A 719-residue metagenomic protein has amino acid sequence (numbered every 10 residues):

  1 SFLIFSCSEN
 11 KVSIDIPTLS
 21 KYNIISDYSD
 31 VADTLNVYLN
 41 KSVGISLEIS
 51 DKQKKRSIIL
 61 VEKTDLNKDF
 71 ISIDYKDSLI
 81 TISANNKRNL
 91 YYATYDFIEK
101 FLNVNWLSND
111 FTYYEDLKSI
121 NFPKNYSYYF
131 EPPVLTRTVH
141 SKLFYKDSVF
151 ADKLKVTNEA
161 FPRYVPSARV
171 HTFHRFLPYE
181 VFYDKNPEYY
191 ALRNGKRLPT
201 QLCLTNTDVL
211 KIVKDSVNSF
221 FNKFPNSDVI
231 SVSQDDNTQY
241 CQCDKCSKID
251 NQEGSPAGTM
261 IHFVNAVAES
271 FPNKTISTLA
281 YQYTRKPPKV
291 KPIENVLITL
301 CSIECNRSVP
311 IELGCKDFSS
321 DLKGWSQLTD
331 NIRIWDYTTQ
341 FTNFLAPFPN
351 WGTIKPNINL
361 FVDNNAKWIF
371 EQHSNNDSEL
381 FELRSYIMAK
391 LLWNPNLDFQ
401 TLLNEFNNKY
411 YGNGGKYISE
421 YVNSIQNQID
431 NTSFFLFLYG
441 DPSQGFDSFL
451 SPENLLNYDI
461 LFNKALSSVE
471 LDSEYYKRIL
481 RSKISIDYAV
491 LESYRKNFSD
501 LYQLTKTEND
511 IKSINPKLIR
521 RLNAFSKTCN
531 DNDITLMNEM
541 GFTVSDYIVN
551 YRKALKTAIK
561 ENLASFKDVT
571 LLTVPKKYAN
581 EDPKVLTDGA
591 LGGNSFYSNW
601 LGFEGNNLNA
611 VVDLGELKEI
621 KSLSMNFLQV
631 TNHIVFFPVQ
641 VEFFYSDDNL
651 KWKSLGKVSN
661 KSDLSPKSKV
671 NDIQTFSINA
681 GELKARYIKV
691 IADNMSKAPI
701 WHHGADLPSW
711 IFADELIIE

Functional and structural regions predicted by a protein language model:
F2-D15: Bacterial Sec-dependent signal peptides at the C-terminal "C-region" and cleavage site
I14-P17, S26, D30-T34, Y38 (+5 more regions): Feature activates predominantly on carbohydrate-active enzymes
L39, I45-I71, I82: Short, well-ordered secondary-structure micro-motifs within conserved domains or adaptor modules
S50-K52, L392-A579, P583: Catalytic domains of carbohydrate-active enzymes that cleave complex glycans
D208-V209, S219, D317-K416, E420: Structured mid-domain segments that build the active-site/substrate or prosthetic-cofactor binding neighborhood
D250-V267, E294-E312, L392-D398: Acidic, His- and aromatic-enriched active-site or binding-groove loops in soluble protein domains that engage sugars
S277-E304, L345-G352, S378-S385: Substrate-binding cleft/loops of secretory-pathway carbohydrate-active enzymes
G592-G656, D672-E719: Aromatic, loop-rich ligand-recognition surfaces of beta-strand-rich domains
